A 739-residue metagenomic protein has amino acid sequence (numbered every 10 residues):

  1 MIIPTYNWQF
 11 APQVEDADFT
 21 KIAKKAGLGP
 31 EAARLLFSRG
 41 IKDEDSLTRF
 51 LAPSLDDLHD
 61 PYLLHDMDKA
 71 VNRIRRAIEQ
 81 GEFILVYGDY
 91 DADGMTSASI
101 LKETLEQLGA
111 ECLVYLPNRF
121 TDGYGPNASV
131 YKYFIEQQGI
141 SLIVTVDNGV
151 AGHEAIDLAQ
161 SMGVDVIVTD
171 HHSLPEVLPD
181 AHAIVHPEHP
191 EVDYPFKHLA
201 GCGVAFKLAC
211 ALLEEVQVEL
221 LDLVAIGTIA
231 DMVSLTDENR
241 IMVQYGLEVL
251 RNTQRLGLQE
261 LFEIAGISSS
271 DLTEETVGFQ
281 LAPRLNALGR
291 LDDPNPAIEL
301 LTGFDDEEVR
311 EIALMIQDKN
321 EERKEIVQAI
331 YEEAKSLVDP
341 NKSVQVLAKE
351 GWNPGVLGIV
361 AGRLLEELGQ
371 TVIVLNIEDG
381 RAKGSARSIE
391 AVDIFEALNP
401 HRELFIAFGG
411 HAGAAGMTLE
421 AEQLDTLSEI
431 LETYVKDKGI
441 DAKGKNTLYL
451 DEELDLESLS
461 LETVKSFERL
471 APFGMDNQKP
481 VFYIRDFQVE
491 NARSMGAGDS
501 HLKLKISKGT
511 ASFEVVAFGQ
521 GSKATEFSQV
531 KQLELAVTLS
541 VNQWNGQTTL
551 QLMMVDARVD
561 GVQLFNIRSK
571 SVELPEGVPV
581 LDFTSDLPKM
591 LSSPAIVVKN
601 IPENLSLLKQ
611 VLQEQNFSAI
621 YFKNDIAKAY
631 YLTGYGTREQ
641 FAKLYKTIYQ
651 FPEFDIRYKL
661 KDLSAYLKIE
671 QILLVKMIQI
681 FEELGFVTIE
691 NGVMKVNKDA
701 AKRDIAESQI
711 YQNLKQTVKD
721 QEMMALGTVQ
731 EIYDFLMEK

Functional and structural regions predicted by a protein language model:
I2-P4, P12-D16, K21-L142, M162 (+3 more regions): Hydrophobic helix-and-loop "lid/oligomerization" segment in the mid-to-C-terminal part of catalytic domains
Y87, S141-N148, A595-N600: Acidic beta-strand-to-loop metal/phosphate-binding motif
D89-Y90, P117-F120, N148-G149, H171-L174 (+6 more regions): Short, ordered loop/turn segments at secondary-structure junctions
E106, R240-Y331, E366, S388-D393 (+3 more regions): Acidic, two-metal ion nucleic-acid-processing modules in DNA metabolism proteins
V114, V166-V168, H182-I184, L223 (+4 more regions): Conserved beta-strand scaffold positions in the cores of enzyme catalytic domains, especially in NTP/NDP-utilizing
K132-C202, F206-A211, T236: Active-site cavity-forming subdomains of large catalytic enzyme subunits
E154-L158, Q345, V360, L607-Q613: A short acidic, amphipathic alpha-helical/loop segment
D180-A230, S606, Q610-Q613, S618-D625 (+1 more regions): Short alpha-helices
